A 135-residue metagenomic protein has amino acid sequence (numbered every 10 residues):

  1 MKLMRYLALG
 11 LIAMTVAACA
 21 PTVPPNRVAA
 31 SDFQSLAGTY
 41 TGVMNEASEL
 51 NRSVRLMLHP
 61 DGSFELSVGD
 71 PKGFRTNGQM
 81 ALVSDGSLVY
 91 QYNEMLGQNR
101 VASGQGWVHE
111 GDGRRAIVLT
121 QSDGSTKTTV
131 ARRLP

Functional and structural regions predicted by a protein language model:
M1-A8: Bacterial N-terminal signal peptides that target proteins for export
G10-A13: Short, linear, compositionally biased motifs with a strong N-terminal bias
T15-A18: C-terminal motif of bacterial Sec signal peptides marking the signal peptidase cleavage site
P21-R27, E46-S48, S53-R55, S63 (+1 more regions): Beta-sheet ligand-binding and adhesion/scaffold domains
P24-T41, R55-H59, L82-V83, L134-P135: N-terminal helix-cap/turn-to-beta initiation motif at the start of protein domains
L36, Y40, T76, A102-G104: Structural detector for hydrophobic anchor residues on beta-strands
L50-S87: N-terminal glycine/threonine-rich, aromatic-flanked beta-hairpin/loop signature
